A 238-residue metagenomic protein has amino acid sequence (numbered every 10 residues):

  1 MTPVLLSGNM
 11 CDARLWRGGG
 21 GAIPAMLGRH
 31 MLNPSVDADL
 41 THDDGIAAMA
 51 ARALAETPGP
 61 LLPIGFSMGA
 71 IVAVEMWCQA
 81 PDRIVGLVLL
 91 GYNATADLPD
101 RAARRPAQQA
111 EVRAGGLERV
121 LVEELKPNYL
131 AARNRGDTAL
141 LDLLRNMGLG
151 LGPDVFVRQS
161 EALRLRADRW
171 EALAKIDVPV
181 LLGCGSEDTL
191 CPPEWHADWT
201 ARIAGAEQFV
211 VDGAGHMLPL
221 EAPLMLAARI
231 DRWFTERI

Functional and structural regions predicted by a protein language model:
S7-N9, G65-A70, G185: Conserved alpha/beta-hydrolase "nucleophile elbow" surrounding the catalytic nucleophile
N9-I64, E75, A80, A228-D231: Active-site loop/oxyanion-hole signature of alpha/beta-hydrolase fold enzymes
C78-Q79, R83-E118, E123: Flexible "cap/lid" loop of the alpha/beta hydrolase fold
D97-D100, L117-K175: Conserved alpha/beta-hydrolase catalytic His-Asp/Glu region
I176, L182-C184, D188: Short beta-strand/loop motif that positions the catalytic acidic residue of the alpha/beta-hydrolase fold
V178, P192-A201: Short alpha-helix in the alpha/beta-hydrolase fold that links the catalytic acid
T200-H216: Catalytic histidine neighborhood in serine/cysteine hydrolases with alpha/beta-hydrolase-type architecture
A214-A227: Catalytic histidine-centered segment of alpha/beta-hydrolase-like enzymes
